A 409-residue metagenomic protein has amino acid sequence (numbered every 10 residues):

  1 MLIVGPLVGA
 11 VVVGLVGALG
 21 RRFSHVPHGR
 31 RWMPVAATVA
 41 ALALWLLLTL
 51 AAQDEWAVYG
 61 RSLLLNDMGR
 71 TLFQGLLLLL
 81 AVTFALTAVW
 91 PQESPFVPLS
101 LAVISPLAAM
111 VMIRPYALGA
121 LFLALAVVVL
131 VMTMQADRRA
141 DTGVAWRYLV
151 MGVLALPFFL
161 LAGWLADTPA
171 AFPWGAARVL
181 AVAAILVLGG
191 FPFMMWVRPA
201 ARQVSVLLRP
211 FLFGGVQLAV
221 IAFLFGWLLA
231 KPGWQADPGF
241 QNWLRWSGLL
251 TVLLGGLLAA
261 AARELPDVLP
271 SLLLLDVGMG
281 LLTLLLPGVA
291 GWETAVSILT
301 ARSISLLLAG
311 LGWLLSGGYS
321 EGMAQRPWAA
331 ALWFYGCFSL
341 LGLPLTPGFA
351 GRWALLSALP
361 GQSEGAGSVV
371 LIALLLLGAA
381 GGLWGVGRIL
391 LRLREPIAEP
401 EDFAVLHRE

Functional and structural regions predicted by a protein language model:
M1-E409: Alpha-helical transmembrane segments of multi-pass membrane proteins predominantly involved in bioenergetics
